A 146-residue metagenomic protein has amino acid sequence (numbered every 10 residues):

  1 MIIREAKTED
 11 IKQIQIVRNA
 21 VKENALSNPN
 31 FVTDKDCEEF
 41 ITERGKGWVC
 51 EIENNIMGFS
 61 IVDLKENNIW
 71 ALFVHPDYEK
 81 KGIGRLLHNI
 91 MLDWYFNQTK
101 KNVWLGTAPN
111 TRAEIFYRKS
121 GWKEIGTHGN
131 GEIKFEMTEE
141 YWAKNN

Functional and structural regions predicted by a protein language model:
M1-I16: A short beta-loop-alpha structural element at the N-terminal edge of CoA-dependent acyl/N-acetyltransferase catalytic
Q15-T42: Conserved GNAT-fold acetyl-CoA-binding loop/helix
E38-V49, N68: A short helix-loop-beta-strand connector motif used in the catalytic cores of GNAT acetyltransferases and, in some
V49, N55-D63, N68-F73: Conserved beta-strand in the GNAT
L72-K80, T107-A108: A short, internal acetyl-CoA/4′-phosphopantetheine-binding micro-motif in the GNAT/acyltransferase core
K80-D93, K119: Conserved acetyl-CoA-binding loop-helix of GNAT-fold acetyltransferases
R85, P109-G126: Conserved active-site alpha-helix within GNAT-family acetyltransferase domains
Y95-A108: Conserved GNAT acetyl-CoA-binding A-motif
